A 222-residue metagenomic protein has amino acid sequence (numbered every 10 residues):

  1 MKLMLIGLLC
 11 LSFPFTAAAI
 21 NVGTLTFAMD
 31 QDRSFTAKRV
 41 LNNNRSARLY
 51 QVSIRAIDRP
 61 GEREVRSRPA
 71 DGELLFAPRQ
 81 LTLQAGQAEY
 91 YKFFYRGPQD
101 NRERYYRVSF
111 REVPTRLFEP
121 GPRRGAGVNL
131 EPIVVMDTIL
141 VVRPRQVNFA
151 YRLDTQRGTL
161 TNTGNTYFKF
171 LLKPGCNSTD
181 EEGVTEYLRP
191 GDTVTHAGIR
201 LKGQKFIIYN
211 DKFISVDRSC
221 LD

Functional and structural regions predicted by a protein language model:
M1-L8: Sec-dependent signal peptide recognition, specifically the positively charged N-region followed immediately by
S12-A17: N-terminal signal peptide c-region/cleavage motif recognized by signal peptidases
A18-N44, Q80, R145-L153, T185-L188: Beta-sheet-dominated interaction scaffolds and their linkers
R33-A37, A88-Y90, V135-D137, T155-R157 (+1 more regions): Intrinsic-disorder/low-complexity, polar/charged segments enriched in Ser/Thr/Lys/Arg/Asp/Glu/Gln
K38-N44, G158-T166: Asparagine-centered strand-capping/turn motif at beta-strand->loop junctions
R45-P69, R111, N165-E181: Short acidic, flexible loop segments centered on an aromatic residue
V65-Q99, S178-G203: Intrinsically disordered, low-complexity Pro/Gly/Ser/Thr-rich segments with frequent PxxP/GP/PP motifs and embedded
R96-V147, K202-D222: Terminal connector regions
